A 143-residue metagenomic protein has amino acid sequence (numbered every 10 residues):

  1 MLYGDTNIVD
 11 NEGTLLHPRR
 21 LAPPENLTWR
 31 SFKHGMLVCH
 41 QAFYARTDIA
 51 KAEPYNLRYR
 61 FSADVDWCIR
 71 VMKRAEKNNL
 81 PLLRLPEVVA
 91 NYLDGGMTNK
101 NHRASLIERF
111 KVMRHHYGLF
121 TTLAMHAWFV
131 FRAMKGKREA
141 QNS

Functional and structural regions predicted by a protein language model:
M1-L16: Conserved donor NDP-sugar-binding/catalytic core segment of glycosyltransferases
M1-L2, R84-L85, T121-M125: A short coil-to-beta-strand element that immediately follows conserved catalytic motifs
G4, P18-S105, V112: Conserved nucleotide-sugar donor-binding catalytic segment
D10-G13, W67-I69, F129: Low-complexity, compositionally biased segments
K77-N79, N91-S143: Hydrophobic helical membrane-anchoring modules
